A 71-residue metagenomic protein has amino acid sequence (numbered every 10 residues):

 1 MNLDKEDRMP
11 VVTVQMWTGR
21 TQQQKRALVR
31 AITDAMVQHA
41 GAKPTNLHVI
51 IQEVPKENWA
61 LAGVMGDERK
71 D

Functional and structural regions predicted by a protein language model:
N2-D71: A domain-level signal for the structural core that forms small-molecule/cofactor-binding pockets and catalytic centers
